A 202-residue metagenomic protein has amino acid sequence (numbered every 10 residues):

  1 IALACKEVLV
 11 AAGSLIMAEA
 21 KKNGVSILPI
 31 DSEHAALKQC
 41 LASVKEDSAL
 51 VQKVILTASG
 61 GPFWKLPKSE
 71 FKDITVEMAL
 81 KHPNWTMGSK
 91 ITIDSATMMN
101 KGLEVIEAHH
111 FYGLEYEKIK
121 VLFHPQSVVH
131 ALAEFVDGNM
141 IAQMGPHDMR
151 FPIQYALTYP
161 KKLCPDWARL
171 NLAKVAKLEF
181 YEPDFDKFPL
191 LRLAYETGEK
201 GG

Functional and structural regions predicted by a protein language model:
I1-G202: Catalytic, metal-anchored helix/loop core of enzyme active sites in primary metabolism
